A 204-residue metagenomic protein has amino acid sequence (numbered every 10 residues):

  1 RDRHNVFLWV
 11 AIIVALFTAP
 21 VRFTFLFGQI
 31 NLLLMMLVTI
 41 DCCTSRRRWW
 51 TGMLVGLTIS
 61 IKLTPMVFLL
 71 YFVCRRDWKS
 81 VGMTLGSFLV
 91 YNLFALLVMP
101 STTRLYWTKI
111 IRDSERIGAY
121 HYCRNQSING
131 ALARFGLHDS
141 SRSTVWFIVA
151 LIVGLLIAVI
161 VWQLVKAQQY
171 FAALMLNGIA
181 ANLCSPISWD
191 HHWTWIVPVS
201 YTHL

Functional and structural regions predicted by a protein language model:
R1-T51, R75-V197: Primarily membrane-embedded glycan-assembly and transfer machineries that use lipid-linked glycans
V55-F72, S185-H192: Transmembrane helices and adjacent periplasmic/lumenal helix-loop junctions of polyprenol-phosphate-dependent
T202-H203: Conserved small/polar residues in nucleotide/adenosyl-binding loops
